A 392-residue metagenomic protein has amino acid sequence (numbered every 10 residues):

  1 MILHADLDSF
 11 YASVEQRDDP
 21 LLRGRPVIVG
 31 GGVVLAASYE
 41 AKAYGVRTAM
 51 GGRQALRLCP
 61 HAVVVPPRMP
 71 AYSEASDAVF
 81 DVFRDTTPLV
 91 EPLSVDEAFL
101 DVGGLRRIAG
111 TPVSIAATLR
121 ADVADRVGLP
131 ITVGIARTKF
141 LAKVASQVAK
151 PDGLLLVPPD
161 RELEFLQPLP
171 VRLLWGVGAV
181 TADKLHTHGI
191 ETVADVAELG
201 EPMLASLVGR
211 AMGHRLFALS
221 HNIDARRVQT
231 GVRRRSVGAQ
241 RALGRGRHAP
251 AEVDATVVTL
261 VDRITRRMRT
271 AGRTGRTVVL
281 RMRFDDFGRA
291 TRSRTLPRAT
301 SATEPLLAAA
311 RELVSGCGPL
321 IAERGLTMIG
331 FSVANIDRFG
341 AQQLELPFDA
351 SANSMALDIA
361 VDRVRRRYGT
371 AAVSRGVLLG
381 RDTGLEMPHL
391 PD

Functional and structural regions predicted by a protein language model:
M1-R215, H221, V228, R266 (+2 more regions): Gly/Gly-Pro- and Ser/Thr-rich, intrinsically disordered tail segments characteristic of DNA damage-repair and tolerance
H4, L173, T181-E323: DNA-contacting surface of Y-family translesion DNA polymerases
R23-R25, P60, L129, T274-V278 (+4 more regions): A generic structural signal for short beta-strands and their flanking turns/coil linkers
K42, T295-P297, P347-F348: Short glycine-enriched, charge-decorated loop/helix-capping segments at active-site entrances that position
A98-G104, T291-R294, Q343-E345: Short, hydrophobic beta-strand segments
R137-F140, L219-N222, T274-D285, L326-D337 (+1 more regions): A glycine-rich phosphate-binding loop feature that marks nucleotide/adenosyl-phosphate handling sites
T300-R366: C-terminal hydrophobic structural anchor segments that stabilize assembly/packing rather than catalytic chemistry
